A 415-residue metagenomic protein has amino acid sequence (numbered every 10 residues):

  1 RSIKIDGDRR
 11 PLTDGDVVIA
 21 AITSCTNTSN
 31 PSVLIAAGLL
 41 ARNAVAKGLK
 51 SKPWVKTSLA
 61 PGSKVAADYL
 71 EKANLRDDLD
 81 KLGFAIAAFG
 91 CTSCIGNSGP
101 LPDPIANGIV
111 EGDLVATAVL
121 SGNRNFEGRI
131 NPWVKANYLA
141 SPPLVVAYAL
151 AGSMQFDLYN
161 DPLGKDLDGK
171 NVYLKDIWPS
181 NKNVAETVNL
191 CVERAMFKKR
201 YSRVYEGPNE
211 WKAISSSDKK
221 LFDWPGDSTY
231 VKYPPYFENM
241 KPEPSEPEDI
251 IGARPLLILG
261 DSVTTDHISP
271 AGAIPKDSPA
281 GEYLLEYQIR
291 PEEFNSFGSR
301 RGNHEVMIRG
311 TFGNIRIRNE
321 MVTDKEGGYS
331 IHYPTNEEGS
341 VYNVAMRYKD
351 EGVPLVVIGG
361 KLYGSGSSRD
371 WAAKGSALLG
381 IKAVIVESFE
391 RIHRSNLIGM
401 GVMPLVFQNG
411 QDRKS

Functional and structural regions predicted by a protein language model:
R1-K414: Fe-S-dependent hydro-lyases/dehydratases of central metabolism
